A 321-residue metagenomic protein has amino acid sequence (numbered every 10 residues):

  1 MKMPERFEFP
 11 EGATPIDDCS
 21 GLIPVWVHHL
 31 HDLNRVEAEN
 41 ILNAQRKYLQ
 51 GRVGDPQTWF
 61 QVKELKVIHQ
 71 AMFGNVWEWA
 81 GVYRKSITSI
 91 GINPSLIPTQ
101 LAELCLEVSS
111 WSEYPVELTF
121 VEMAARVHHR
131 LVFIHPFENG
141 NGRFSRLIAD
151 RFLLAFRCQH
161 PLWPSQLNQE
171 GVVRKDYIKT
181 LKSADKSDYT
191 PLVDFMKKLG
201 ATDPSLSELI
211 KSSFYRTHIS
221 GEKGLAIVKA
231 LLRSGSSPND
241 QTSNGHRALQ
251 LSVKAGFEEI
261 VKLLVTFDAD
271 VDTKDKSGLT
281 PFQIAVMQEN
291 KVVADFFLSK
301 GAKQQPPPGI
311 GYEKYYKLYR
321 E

Functional and structural regions predicted by a protein language model:
M1-Y215, A226-A230, S277: FIC/Doc superfamily catalytic core
H218-S220, V253, V286: Specific position within ankyrin or ankyrin-like helical repeats
I227, E259-I260, V292-V293: Conserved ankyrin/ankyrin-like repeat signature
K229-S237, K262-D270, F296-K303: Ankyrin repeat domain, specifically the short helix-to-loop turn at the C-terminus of the second helix of each repeat
T242, D275, P308-G309: Ankyrin repeat boundary/linker residues
